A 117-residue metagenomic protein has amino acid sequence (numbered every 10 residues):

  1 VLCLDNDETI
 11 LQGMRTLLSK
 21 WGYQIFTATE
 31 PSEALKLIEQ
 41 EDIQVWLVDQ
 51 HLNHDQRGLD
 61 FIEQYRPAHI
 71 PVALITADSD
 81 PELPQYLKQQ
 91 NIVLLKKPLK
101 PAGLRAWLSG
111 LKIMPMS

Functional and structural regions predicted by a protein language model:
V1-E8, M14-L18, W46: Conserved acidic segment of CheY-like receiver
T27-V45, D49, N53, R105-A106: Acidic, metal-coordinating helix/loop segments flanking the phosphotransfer/catalytic sites of two-component signaling
E39-E41, E63-I70: Conserved phosphotransfer cores of two-component systems
V48-R66: Conserved phosphotransfer microenvironments
I75-A77: Hydrophobic/aromatic residues positioned on beta-strands within the core alpha/beta folds
E82, L99-S109: C-terminal output helix
Y86-L95: As written
S109-S117: The C-terminal output helix
